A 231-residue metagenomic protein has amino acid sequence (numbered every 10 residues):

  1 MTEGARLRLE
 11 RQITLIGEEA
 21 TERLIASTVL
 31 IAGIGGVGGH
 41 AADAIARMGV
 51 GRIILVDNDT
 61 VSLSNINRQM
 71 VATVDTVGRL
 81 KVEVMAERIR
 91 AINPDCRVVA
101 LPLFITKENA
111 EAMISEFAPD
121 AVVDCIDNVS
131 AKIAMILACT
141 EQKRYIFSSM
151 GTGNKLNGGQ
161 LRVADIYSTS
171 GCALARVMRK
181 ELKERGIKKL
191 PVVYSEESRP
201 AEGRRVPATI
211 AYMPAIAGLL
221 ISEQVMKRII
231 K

Functional and structural regions predicted by a protein language model:
M1-V29: N-terminal charged helix/coil linker that caps or initiates catalytic domains
T2, I25, S115-A121, I126-K132 (+5 more regions): Glycine-rich phosphate/adenylate-binding loop
I31-G33, V56: Conserved N-terminal Rossmann-fold NAD(P)-binding element of oxidoreductases
V37-G38: Hydrophobic/small residue at the entry helix of a nucleotide-binding pocket
R47-R52, E141: Conserved S-adenosyl-L-methionine
V50-N93: Glycine-rich phosphate-binding loop and adjoining beta1-alpha1-beta2 segment of Rossmann-like nucleotide-binding folds
P102-A110: Conserved SAM/SAH-binding loop
